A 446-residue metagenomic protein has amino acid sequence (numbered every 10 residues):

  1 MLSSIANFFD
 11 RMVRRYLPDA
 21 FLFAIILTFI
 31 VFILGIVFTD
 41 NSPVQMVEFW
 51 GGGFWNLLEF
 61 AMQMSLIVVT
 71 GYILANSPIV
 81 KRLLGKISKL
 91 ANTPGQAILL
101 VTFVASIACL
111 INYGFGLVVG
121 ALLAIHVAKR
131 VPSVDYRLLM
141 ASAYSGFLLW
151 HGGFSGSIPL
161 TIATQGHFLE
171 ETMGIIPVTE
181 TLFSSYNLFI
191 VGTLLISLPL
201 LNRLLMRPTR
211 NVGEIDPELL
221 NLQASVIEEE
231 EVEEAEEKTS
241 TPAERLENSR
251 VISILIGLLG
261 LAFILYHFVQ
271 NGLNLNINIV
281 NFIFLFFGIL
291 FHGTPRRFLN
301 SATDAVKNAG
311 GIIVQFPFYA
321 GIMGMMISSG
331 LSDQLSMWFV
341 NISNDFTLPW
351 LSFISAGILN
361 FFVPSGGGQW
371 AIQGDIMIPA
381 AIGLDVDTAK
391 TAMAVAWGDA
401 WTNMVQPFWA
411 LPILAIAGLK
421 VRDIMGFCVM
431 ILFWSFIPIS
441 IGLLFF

Functional and structural regions predicted by a protein language model:
M1-V69, F183-I196, L200-G311, Q315 (+2 more regions): Hydrophobic transmembrane alpha-helices of multi-pass small-molecule transporters
S4-F9, Q45-W50, A75-A91, H126-D135 (+3 more regions): Flexible loop linkers connecting adjacent transmembrane helices in multi-pass alpha-helical membrane transporters
D19, W55-A61, S88-L100, V131-L139 (+5 more regions): Membrane-interfacial loop-to-helix junctions in multi-pass transporters
T39-G52, H167-V178, F268-L275, S328-N341: Membrane-interface helix termini and inter-helical loops of multi-pass transporters
L57-F168, F362: Early transmembrane hairpin of solute transport permeases
L90-L123, V314-S329, V340-P379, L384: Hydrophobic alpha-helical transmembrane segments of multi-pass integral membrane proteins, predominantly secondary
G95-C109, S133-F154, G174, V178-T179 (+2 more regions): Alpha-helical transmembrane segments of multi-pass membrane proteins
L123-I215, A410-G442: Membrane-core helix-loop-helix motifs of multi-pass transport proteins
